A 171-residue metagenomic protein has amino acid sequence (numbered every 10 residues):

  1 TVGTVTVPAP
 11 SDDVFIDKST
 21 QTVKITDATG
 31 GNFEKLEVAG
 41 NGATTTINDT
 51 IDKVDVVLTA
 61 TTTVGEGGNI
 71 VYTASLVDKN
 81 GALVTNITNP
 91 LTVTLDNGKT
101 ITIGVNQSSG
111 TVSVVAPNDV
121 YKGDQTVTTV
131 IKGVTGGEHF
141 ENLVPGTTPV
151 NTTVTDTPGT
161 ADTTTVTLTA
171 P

Functional and structural regions predicted by a protein language model:
T1-P171: Short boundary segments that mark the start of a structured unit
